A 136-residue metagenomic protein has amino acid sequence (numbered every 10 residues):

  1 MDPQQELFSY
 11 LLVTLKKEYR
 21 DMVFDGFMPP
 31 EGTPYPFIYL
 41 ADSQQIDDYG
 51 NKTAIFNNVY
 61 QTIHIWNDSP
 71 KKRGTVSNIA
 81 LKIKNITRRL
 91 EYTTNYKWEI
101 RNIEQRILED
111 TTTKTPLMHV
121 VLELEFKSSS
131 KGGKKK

Functional and structural regions predicted by a protein language model:
M1-N51, L81, N85, L90-N95 (+1 more regions): Small/polar-rich, solvent-exposed N-terminal microdomains that initiate assembly or binding
M1-Y10, S43-N58, Y96-K136: Short, charged interaction patches at domain edges and termini
P36-I38, Q61, L122: Change "...and in nucleic-acid phosphodiester-cleaving endonucleases..." to "...and in nucleic-acid processing enzymes
A41, W66, R89, R106-E109: Alpha-helix boundary/capping detector
A54-I55, V76-L81: "Short basic amphipathic alpha-helical interaction patches in structured regions
N58-D68: Active-site-adjacent structural patch at catalytic or cofactor/ligand-binding sites
P70-V76: Short, conserved charged micro-motifs
